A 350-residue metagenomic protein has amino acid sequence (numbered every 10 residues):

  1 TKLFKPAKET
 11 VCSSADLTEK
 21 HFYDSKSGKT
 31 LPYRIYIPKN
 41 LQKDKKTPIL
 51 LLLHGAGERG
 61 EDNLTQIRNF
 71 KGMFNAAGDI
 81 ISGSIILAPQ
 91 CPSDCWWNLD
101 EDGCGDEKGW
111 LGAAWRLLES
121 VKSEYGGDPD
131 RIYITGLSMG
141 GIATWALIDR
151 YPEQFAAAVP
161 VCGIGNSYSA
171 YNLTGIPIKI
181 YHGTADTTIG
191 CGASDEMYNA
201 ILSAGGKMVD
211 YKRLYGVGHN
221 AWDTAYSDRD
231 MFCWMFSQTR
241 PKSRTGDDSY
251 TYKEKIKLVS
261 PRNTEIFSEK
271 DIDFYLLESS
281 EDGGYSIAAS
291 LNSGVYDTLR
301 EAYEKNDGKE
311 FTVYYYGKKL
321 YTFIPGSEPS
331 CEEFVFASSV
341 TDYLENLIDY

Functional and structural regions predicted by a protein language model:
T1-P48, I142, M197-N199, V209-D210 (+1 more regions): A domain-start/cap signature at the N-terminus of enzymes
N40-K45, W97-S138: Gly/Ser-rich "nucleophile elbow"/oxyanion-hole loop immediately N-terminal to the catalytic nucleophile in hydrolases
I49, A56-G112: Active-site machinery of serine-nucleophile hydrolases
L53-G55, H182: The conserved beta1-alpha1 loop
S123-E124, D130-N172: Primarily recognizes the serine-hydrolase "nucleophile elbow" in alpha/beta-hydrolase and SGNH/GDSL folds
P177-Y181, A185-D248: C-terminal catalytic histidine-bearing segment of alpha/beta-hydrolase fold enzymes
T245-Y350: A structural signal for conserved, well-ordered secondary-structure elements that form binding/interaction cores
